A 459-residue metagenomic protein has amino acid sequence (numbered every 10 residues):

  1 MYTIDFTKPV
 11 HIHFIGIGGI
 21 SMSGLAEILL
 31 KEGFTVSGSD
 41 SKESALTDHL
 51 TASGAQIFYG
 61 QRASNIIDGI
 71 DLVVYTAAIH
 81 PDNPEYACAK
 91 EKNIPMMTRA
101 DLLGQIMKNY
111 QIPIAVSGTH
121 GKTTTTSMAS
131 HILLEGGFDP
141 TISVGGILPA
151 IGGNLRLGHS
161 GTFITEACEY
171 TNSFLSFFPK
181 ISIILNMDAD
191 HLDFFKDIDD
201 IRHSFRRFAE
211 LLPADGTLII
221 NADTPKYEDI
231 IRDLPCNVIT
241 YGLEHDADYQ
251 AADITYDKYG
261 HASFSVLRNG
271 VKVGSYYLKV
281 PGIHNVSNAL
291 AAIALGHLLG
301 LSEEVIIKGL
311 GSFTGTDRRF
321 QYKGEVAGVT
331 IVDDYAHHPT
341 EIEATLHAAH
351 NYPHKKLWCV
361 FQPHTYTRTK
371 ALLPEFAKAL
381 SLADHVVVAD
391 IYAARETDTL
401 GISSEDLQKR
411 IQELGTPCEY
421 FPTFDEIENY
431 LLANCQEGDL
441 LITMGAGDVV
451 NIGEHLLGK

Functional and structural regions predicted by a protein language model:
M1-P9, R62, L103-Q105, Q321-Y322 (+1 more regions): A short, basic/flexible loop-to-alpha-helix module at the beginning of a structural domain
Y2-H13, S21, L25-E32, Y110 (+3 more regions): Nucleotide phosphate-binding/pyrophosphate-handling subdomain across enzymes that bind or process nucleotide phosphates
D5, I28-F34, T51, N65-D68 (+5 more regions): Phosphate-binding loop of NTP-binding sites
H13-I17, M444: Conserved N-terminal Rossmann-fold NAD(P)-binding element of oxidoreductases
T35-G38, T141, V387, E419: Conserved beta-strand positions in the Rossmann-like core of class I SAM-dependent methyltransferases
T35-H49: NAD(P)-binding Rossmann-fold cofactor-contacting core
S39-D40, F58-Q61, M97-G104, S143-G146 (+4 more regions): Beta-strand->loop->alpha-helix junctions that form or flank phosphate-binding loops in nucleotide-handling enzymes
A377-E437: C-terminal helical cap/extension that packs against the catalytic core of soluble nucleotide-cofactor enzymes
